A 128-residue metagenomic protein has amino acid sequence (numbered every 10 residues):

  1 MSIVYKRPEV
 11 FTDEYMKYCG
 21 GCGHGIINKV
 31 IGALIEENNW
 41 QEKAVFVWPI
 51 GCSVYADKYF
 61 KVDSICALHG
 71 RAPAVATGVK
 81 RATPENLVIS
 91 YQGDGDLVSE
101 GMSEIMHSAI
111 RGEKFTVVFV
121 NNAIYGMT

Functional and structural regions predicted by a protein language model:
I3-L68: Active-site diphosphate/adenylate-binding microenvironment
C52-Y125: Thiamine diphosphate
